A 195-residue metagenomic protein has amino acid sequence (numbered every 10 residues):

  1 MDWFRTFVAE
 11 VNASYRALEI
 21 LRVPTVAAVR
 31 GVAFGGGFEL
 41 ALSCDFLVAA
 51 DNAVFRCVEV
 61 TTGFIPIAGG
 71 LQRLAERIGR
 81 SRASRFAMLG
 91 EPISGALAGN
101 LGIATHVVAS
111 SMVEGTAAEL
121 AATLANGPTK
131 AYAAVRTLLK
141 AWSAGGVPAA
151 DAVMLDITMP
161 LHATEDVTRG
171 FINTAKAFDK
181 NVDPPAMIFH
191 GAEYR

Functional and structural regions predicted by a protein language model:
M1-S14, A33, G63: Glycine- (often His-adjacent) and acidic-residue-rich active-site loop that binds/positions the CoA thioester
R5-N12, S111-E114, T129, P148: Non-membrane alpha-helical structural segments and their capping/turn regions in soluble enzymes
V11-S14, L18, T158, T174: Hydrophobic alpha-helical packing residues
R16-K130: Crotonase-fold acyl-CoA enzyme core
G90-G95, G115, E119-A122, N126-R195: C-terminal alpha-helix plus adjacent terminal tail
